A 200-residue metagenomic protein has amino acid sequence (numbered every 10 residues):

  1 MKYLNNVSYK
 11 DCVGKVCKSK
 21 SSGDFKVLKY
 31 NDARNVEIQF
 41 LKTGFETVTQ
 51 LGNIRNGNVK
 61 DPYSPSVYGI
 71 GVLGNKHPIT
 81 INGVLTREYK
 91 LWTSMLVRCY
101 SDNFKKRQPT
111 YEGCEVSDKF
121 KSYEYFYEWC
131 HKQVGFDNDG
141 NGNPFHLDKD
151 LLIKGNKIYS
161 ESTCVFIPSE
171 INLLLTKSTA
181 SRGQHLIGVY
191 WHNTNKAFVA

Functional and structural regions predicted by a protein language model:
M1-T47, D61-T93, V97, G113-S117: Short helix-coil boundary/hinge micro-motifs
N31-I54, Y190-A200: Short, surface-exposed polybasic/aromatic micro-patch for ligand or macromolecular engagement
I38, H77-S101, K106-A197: Short, cationic Gly/His-enriched loop motifs
N53-R55, T179-A180: Short cysteine/histidine-rich zinc-coordinating motifs and their immediately flanking basic loops
I54-P62: Short amphipathic alpha-helical linker/capping segments at the junctions of internal repeats and modular domains
